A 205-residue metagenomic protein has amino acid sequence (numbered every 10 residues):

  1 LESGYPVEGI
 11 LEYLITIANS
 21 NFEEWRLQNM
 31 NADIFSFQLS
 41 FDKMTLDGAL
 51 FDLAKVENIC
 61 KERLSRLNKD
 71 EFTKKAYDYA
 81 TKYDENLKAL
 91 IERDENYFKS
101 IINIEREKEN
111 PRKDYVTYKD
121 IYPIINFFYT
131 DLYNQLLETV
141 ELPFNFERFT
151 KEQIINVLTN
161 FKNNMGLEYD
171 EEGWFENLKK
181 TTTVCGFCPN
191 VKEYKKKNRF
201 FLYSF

Functional and structural regions predicted by a protein language model:
L1-R148: Catalytic adenosine-cofactor/nucleotide-binding cores of aminoacyl-tRNA synthetases and other
T139-F205: C-terminal accessory/binding modules appended to enzymatic or scaffolding proteins
